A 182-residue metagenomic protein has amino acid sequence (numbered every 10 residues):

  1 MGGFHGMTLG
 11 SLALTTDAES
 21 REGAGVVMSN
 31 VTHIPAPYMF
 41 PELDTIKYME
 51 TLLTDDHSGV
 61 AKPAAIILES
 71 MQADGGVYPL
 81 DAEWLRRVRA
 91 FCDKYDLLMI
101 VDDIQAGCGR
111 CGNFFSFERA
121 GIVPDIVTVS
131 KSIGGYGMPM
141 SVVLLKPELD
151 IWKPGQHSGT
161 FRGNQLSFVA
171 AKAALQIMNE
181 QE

Functional and structural regions predicted by a protein language model:
M1-E182: Conserved N-terminal phosphate-binding loop of PLP-dependent enzymes in the Aspartate aminotransferase
